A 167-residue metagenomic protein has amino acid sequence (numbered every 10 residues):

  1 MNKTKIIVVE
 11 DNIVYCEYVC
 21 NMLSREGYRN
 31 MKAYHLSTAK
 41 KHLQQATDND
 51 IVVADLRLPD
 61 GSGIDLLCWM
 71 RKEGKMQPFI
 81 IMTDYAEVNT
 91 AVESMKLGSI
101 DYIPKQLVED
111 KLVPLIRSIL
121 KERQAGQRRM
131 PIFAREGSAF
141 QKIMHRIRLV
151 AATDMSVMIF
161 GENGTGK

Functional and structural regions predicted by a protein language model:
E10: Conserved acidic carboxylate
I13-Y34, T38: Two-component/phosphorelay signaling modules centered on CheY-like receiver
K32-I51: Acidic, metal-coordinating helix/loop segments flanking the phosphotransfer/catalytic sites of two-component signaling
H35, S62-D65: Acidic catalytic/metal-coordinating carboxylates
D55, T83: Active-site residues of response regulator receiver
I64-K75: Short amphipathic alpha-helix used as the core "switch/output" element in two-component signaling
R128-K167: AAA+ ATPase active-site-proximal loops
